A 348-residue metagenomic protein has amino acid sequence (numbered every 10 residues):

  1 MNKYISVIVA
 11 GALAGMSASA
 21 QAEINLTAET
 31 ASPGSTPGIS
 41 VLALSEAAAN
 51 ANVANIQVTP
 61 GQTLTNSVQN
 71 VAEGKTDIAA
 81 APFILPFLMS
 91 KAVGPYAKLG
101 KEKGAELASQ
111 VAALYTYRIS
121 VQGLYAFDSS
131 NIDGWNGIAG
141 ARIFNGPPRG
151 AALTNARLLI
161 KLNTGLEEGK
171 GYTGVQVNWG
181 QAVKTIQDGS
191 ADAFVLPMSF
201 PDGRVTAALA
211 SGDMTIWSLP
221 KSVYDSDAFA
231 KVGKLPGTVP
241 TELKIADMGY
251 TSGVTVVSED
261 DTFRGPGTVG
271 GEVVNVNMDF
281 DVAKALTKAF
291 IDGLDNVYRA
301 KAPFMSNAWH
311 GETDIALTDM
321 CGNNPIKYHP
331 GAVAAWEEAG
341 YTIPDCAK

Functional and structural regions predicted by a protein language model:
M1-Q21: Gram-negative bacterial Sec-dependent N-terminal signal peptides
E23, V53, T63-N66, E73 (+4 more regions): Extracytoplasmic
E23-Q57, S120-D188, S199-D202, I326-G331: Bilobed "Venus flytrap"/periplasmic-binding protein-like clamshell domains and structurally analogous long
S40, M198-G212, I216-Y224, A228-K231 (+2 more regions): An extracytoplasmic/periplasmic, membrane-proximal ligand-sensing/linker region
E46-V53, A72-T76, K91, S129 (+6 more regions): Sec-exported extracytoplasmic/periplasmic mature domains
A72-T116: N-terminal segment of the mature folded domain
F83-L85, A92-G94, G100-K103, S130 (+1 more regions): Pocket-lining segment of extracytoplasmic ligand-binding domains
A139-N145, R149-L158, P236-A285, A289-E312: Ligand-binding clefts/hinges and TM-proximal coupling segments of bilobed small-molecule sensing domains
